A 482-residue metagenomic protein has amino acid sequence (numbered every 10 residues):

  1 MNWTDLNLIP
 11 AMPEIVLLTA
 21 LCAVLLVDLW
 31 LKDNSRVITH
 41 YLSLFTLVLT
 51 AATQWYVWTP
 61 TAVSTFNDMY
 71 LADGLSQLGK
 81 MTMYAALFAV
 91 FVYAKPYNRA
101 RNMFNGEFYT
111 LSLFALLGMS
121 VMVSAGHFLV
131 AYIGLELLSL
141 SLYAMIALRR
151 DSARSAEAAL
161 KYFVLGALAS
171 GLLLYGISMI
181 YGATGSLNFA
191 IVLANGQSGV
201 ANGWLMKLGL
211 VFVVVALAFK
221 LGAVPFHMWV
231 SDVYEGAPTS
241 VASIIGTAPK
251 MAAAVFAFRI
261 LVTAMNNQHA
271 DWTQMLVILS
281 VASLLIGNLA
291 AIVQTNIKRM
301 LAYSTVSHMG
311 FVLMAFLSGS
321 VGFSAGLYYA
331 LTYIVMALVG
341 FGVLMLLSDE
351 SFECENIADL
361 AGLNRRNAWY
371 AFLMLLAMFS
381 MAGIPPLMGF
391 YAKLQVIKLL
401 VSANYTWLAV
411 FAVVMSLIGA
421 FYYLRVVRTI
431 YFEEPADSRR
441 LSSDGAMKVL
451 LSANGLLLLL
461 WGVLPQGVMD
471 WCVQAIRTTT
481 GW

Functional and structural regions predicted by a protein language model:
M1-W482: Alpha-helical transmembrane segments of multi-pass membrane proteins predominantly involved in bioenergetics
